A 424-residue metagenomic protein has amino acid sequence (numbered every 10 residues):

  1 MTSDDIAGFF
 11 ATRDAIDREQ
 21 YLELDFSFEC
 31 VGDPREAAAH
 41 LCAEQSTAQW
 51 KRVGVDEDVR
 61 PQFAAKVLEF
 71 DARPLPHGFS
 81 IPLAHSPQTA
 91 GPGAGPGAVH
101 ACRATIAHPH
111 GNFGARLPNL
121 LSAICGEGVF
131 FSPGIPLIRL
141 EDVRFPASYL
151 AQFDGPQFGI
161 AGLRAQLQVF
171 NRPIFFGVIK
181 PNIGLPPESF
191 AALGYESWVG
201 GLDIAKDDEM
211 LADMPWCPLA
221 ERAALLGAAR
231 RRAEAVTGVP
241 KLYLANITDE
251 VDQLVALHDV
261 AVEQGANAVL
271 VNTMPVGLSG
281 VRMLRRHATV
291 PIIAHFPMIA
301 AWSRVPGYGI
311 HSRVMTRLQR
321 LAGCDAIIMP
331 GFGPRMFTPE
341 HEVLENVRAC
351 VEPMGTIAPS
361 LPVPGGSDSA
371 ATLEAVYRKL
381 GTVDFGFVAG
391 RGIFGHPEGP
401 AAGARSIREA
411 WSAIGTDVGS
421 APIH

Functional and structural regions predicted by a protein language model:
M1-W198: N-terminal capping/small domains of soluble enzymes
D14-Q20, H40-C42, Y377, V388 (+1 more regions): C-terminal amphipathic alpha-helical "assembly" element that mediates oligomerization/partner interfaces or acts as
F26-G32, P173-A192, K241-Q253, M298-S312 (+1 more regions): Active-site mouth loops of central-metabolism enzymes
Q45-S46, W50, P61-A72, C217-A245 (+3 more regions): Alpha-helix-loop-beta-strand connector modules within alpha/beta enzyme cores
P156-L167, L211-A233, V251-L254, T273-T289 (+3 more regions): Active-site-adjacent beta->alpha loops and helix N-cap segments on the catalytic face of soluble alpha/beta enzymes
I183-N246: Internal metal/ion-chelating core segments
S197, A261, V376, I407: Conserved, mostly hydrophobic/aromatic
A256-H258, Q264, A268-V388: Catalytic alpha/beta core domains of metabolic enzymes, predominantly
